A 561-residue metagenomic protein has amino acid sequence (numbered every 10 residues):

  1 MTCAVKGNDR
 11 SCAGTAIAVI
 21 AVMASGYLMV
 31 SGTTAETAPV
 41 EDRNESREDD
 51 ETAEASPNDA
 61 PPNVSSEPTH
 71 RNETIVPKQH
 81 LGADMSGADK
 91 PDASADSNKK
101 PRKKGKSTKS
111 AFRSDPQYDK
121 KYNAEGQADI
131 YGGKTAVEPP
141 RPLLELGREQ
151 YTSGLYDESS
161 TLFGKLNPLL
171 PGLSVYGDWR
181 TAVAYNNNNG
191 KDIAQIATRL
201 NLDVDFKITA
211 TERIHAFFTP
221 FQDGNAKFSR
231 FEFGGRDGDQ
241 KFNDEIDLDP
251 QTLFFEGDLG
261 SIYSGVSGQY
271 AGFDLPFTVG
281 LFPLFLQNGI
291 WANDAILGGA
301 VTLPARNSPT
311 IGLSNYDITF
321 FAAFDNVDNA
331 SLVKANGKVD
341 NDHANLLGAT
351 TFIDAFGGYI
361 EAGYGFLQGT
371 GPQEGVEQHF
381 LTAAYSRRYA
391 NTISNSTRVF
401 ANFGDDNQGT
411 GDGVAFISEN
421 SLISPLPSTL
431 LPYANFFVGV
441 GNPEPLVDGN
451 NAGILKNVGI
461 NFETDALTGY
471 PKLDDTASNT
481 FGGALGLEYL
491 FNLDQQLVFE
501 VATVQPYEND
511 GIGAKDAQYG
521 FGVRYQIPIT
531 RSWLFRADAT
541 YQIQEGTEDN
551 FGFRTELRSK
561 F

Functional and structural regions predicted by a protein language model:
T2-C3, M29-D192, D203, T209: N-terminal periplasmic/intermembrane-space "pro-region" immediately following the signal or transit peptide
Q127-V137, K191-F321, F553: Outer-membrane beta-barrel channel domains
S159-V175, D205-I214, L259-L275, R306-D317 (+5 more regions): Short loop/turn motifs that connect adjacent beta-strands in outer-membrane beta-barrel proteins
G164-K165, N201-D203, F254-E256, A300-P304 (+6 more regions): Outer-membrane beta-barrel architecture
G190-I196, F242-D247, G289-N293, G337-H343 (+5 more regions): Replace "Gram-negative outer membrane beta-barrel proteins" with "bacterial and organellar outer membrane beta-barrel
P276, F282-G453: Signature for the C-terminal beta-barrel architecture of outer-membrane proteins
F352, E361-R387, I393-D405, P445-D538: Outer membrane beta-barrel transmembrane domains
E548-F561: Outer-membrane beta-barrel "beta-signal"
